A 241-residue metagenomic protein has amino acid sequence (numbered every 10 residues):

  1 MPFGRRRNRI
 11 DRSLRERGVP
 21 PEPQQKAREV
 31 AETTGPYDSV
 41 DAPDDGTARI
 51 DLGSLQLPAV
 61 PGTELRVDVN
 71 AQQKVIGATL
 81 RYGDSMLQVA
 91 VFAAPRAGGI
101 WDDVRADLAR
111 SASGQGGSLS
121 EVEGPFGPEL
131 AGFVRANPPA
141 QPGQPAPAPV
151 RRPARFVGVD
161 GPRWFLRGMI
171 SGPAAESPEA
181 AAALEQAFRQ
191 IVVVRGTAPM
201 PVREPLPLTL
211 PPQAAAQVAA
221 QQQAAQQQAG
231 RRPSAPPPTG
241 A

Functional and structural regions predicted by a protein language model:
M1-G77, G114, P147-A148, G172-A241: N-terminal targeting sequences that direct proteins away from the cytosol to non-cytosolic compartments
L65-R66, Q72-K74, S85, D103-D107 (+4 more regions): Amphipathic alpha-helical hairpins
G77-D102: A short acidic-to-branched-hydrophobic micro-motif
T79-R81, V157-R163: Short glycine/proline-enriched loop/turn "hinge" motifs that connect secondary-structure elements and lie
S85-L87, V150, W164: Short acidic/polar mixed-charge low-complexity motifs
V89-V91, W164-A174: Short, well-ordered beta-strand elements
V104-A106, R152-P153, A182-E185: "Short basic amphipathic alpha-helical interaction patches in structured regions
L108-G158: Signature of long, low-cysteine stretches enriched in small and polar/charged residues
